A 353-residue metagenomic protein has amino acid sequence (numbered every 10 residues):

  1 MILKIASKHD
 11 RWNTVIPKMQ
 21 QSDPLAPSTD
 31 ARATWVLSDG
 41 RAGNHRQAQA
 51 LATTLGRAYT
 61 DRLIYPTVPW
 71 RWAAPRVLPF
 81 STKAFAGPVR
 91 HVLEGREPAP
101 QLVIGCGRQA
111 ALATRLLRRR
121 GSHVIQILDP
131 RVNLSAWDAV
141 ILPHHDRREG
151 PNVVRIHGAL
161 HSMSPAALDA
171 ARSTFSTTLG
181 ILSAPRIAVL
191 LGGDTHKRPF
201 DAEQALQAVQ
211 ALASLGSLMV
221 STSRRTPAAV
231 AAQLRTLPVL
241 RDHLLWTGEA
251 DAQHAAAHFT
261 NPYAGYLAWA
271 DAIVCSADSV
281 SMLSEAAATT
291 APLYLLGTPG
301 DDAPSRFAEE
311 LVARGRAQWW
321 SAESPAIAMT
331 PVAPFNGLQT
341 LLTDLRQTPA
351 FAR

Functional and structural regions predicted by a protein language model:
V36-L37, R41-R155: Active-site and donor-binding regions of nucleotide-sugar-utilizing enzymes
G40-N44, P262-S305: A donor-sugar binding/catalytic signature common to diverse glycosyltransferases and related nucleotide-sugar
R62-L63, L142, M219-R224, G297: Short internal beta-strands
S135-D201, W320-V332: A nucleotide-sugar donor-handling region in carbohydrate enzymes
D194-T226: Conserved catalytic-core segment of nucleotide-activated headgroup transferases in glycan assembly
R225-V239: Short, structured helix-loop element that forms part of the nucleotide-activated donor/catalytic region
R235-S281: Donor nucleotide-activated moiety binding/catalytic core segment of transferases that use nucleotide-activated donors
A308-R353: Leloir-type glycosyltransferase catalytic cores
